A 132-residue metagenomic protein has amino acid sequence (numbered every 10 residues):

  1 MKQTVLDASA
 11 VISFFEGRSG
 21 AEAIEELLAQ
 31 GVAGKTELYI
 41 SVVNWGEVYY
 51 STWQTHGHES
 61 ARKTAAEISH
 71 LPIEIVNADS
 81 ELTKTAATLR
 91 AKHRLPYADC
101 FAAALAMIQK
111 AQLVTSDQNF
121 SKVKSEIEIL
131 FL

Functional and structural regions predicted by a protein language model:
M1-I40, W53-A66: Short, well-structured N-terminal submotif of metal-dependent ribonuclease cores
M1-Q3, A103-L132: Acidic, PIN/NYN-like endoribonuclease modules and their adjacent C-terminal/linker elements
L6-D7, I40-V42, L95-P96, D117 (+1 more regions): Histidine- and aromatic-rich ligand-binding microenvironments
V11-I12, W45, F120-S121: A generic structural signal for short hydrophobic patches within well-formed alpha-helices
V32-K35, P72, R94, K110 (+1 more regions): Residue-level detector of structured alpha->beta connecting loops
S51-Q54, P72: Helix-loop "lid/cap" segments that line or gate small-molecule binding pockets
E74-V114: Active-site neighborhoods of divalent-metal-dependent phosphate/nucleic-acid chemistry enzymes
